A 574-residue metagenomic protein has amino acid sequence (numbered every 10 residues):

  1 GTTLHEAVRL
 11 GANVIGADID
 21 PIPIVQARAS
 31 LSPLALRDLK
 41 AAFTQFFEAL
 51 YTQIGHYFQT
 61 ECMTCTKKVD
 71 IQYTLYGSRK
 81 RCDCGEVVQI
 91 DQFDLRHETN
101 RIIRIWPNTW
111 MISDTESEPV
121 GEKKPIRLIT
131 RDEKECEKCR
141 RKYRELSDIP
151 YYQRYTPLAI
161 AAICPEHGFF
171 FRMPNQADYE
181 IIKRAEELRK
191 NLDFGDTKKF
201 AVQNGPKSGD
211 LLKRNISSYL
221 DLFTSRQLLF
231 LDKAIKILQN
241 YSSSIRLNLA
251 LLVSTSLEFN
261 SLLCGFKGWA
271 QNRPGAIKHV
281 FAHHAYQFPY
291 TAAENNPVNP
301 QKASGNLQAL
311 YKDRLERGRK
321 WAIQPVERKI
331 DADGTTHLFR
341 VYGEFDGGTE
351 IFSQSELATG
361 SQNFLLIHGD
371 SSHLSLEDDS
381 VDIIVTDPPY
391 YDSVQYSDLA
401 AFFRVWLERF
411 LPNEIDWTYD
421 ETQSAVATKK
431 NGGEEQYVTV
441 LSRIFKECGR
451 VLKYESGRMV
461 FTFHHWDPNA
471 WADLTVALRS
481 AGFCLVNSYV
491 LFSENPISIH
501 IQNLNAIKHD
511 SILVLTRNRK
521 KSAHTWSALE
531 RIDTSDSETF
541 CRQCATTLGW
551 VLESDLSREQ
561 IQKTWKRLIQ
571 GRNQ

Functional and structural regions predicted by a protein language model:
G1-T3, P389: Conserved SAM-binding loop
T3, V8-E377, Q395-K430, I444 (+7 more regions): Nucleic-acid modification enzymes, centered on SAM-dependent nucleic-acid methyltransferases
S380-V381: Local beta-strand N-terminus motif with an aromatic residue
I384-V385: Hydrophobic beta-strand segment of the Class I
R409-W417, E455-H464: Conserved beta-strand signature within the Rossmann-like core of class I S-adenosyl-L-methionine
V438-S456, V476, S480-A481: A short glycine-rich, Lys/Arg-flanked "PGG" loop and its adjoining helix->strand segment in the class I
S527-V551: Short, cationic low-complexity segments
